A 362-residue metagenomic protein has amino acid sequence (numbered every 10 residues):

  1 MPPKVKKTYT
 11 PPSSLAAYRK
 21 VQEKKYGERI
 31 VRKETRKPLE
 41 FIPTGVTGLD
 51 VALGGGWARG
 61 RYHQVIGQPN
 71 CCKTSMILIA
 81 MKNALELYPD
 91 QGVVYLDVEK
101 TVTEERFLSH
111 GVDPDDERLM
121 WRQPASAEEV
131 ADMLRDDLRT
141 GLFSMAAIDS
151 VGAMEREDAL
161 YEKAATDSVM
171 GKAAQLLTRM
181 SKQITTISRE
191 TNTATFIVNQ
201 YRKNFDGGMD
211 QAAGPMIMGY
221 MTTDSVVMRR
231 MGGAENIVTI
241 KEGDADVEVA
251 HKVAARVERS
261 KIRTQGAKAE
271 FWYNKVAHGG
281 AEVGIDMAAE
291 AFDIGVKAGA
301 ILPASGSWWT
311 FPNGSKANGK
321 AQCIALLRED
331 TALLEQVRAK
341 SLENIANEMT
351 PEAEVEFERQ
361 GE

Functional and structural regions predicted by a protein language model:
P2-D116, L134-R135, R139: The Walker A/P-loop phosphate-binding site
L49, F107, D149, N199 (+4 more regions): Residue-level signature of catalytic and energy-coupling elements of molecular machines, predominantly ATP/GTP-dependent
Y62-G67, K163-G171, N204-G207, K268-A281 (+3 more regions): Short hinge/gating elements
H63-V65, V94-L96, M120, F196 (+2 more regions): Hydrophobic/aromatic beta-strand patches that form the interior of the parallel beta-sheet core in alpha/beta enzyme
Q68, I79-A80, L87-R179, Q183 (+3 more regions): Conserved inter-motif catalytic segment of the P-loop NTP-binding fold
M170-A298: Phosphate-binding/switch region of NTP-binding enzymes
V283-A321: Long, well-ordered amphipathic alpha-helical subdomains in the mid-to-C-terminal portions of large enzyme subunits
S307-E362: Terminal-proximal interaction/regulatory segments of ATP-powered molecular machines
